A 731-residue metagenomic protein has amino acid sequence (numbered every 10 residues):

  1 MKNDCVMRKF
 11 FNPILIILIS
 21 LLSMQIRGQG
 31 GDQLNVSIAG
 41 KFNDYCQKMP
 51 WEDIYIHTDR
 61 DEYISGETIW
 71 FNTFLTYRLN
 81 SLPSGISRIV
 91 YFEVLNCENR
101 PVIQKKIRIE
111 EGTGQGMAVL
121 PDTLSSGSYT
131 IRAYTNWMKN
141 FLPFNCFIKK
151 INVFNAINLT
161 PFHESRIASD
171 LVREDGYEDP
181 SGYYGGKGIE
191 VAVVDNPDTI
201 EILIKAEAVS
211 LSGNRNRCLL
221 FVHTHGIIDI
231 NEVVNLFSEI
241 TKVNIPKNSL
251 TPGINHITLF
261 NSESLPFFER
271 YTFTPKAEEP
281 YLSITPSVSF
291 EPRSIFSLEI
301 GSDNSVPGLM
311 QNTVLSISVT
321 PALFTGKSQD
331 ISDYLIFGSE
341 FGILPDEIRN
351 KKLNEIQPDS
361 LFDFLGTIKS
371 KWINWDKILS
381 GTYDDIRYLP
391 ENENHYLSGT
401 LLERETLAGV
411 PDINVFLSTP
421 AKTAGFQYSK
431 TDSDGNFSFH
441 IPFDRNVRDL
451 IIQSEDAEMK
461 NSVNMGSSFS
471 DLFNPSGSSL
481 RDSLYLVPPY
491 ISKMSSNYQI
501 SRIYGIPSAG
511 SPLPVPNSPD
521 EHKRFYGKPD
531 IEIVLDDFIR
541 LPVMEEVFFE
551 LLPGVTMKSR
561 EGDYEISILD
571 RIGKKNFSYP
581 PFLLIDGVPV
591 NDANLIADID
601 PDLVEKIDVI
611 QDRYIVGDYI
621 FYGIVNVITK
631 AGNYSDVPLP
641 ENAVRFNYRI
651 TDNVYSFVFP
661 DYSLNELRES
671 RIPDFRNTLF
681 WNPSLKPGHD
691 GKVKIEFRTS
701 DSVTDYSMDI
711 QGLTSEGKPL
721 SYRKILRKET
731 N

Functional and structural regions predicted by a protein language model:
M1-S37, I300: Bacterial Sec-dependent N-terminal signal peptides
G31-W51, H57, Y63-I64, T68-R108 (+1 more regions): Contiguous segments within soluble domain cores/interaction surfaces
Q47-M49, I64, G85, P121-S126 (+14 more regions): Surface-exposed, low-complexity/disordered segments and acidic/polar micro-motifs at processing/linker regions
Y91-L95, L219-F221, T258, S316-S318 (+3 more regions): Beta-strand signatures of extracellular beta-sandwich domains
G116-V119: Ligand-binding face of N-terminal immunoglobulin V-set domains in extracellular IgSF glycoproteins
Y129-A133, N255-I257, Y706: A short tyrosine-centered beta-strand micro-motif
E546-L583, I615-N633: Extracytoplasmic beta-strand/coil segments of soluble accessory domains associated with Gram-negative outer-membrane
I566-I610, P638-P640: Periplasmic plug
